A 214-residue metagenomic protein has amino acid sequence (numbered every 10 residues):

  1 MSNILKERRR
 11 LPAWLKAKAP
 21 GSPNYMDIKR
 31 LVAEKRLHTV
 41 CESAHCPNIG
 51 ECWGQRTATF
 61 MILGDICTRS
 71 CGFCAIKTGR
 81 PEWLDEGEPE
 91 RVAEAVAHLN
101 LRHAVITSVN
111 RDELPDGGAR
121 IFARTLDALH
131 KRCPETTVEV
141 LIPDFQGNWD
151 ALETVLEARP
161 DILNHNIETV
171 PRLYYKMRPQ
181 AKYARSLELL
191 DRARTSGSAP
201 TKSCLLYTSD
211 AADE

Functional and structural regions predicted by a protein language model:
M1-R69: Flexible, acidic/Gly-rich N-terminal and inter-domain linker regions that tether and position cofactor-handling modules
K6, Y175-A184: Radical SAM enzyme [4Fe-4S]-AdoMet core and its adjacent flexible, acidic and glycine-rich loops/tails across
S43, E139-L141, C204: Solvent-exposed beta-strand sheet faces enriched in polar/charged residues
Q55-I162, T169-L173, Y183-S196: Conserved Radical SAM active-site core
P143, I167-V170, R178, L206: Histidine- and/or cysteine-centered catalytic micro-motif in compact active-site loops
Y207-A212: Conserved small/polar residues in nucleotide/adenosyl-binding loops
